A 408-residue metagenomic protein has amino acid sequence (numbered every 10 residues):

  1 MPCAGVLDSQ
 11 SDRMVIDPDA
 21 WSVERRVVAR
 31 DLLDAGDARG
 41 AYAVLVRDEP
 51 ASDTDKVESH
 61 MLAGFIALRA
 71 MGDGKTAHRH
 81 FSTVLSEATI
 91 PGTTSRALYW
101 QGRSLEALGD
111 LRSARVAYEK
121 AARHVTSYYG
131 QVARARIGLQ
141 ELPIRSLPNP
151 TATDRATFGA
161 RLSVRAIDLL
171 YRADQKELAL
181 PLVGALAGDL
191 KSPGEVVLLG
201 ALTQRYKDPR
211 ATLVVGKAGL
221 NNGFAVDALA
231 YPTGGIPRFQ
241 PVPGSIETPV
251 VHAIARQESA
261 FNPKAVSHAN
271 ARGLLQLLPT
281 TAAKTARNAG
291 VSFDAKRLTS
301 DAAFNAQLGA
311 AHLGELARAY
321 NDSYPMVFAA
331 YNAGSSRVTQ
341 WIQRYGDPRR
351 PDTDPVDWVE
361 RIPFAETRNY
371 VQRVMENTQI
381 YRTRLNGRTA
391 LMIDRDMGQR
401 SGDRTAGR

Functional and structural regions predicted by a protein language model:
M1-L7, D31-A43, L68-S82, I137-I144 (+1 more regions): Helix-turn-helix repeat elements of alpha-solenoid scaffolds
V6-L7, I16, L170, A187: Long, internal scaffold/assembly segments composed of regular secondary structure
D12-W21, R26-V28, A35-A63, G72-T76 (+6 more regions): Catalytic glycan-binding domains that act on GlcNAc-containing polysaccharides
A122-Q140: C-terminal, active-site-flanking charged/polar segments
I137-N149, R400, R404: Terminal intrinsically disordered/low-complexity segments used for targeting and assembly
R145-Q175, M392: Acidic, serine/threonine-rich low-complexity intrinsically disordered linkers/hinges in large eukaryotic
R165-P193: Long hydrophobic segments that form regular secondary structure
